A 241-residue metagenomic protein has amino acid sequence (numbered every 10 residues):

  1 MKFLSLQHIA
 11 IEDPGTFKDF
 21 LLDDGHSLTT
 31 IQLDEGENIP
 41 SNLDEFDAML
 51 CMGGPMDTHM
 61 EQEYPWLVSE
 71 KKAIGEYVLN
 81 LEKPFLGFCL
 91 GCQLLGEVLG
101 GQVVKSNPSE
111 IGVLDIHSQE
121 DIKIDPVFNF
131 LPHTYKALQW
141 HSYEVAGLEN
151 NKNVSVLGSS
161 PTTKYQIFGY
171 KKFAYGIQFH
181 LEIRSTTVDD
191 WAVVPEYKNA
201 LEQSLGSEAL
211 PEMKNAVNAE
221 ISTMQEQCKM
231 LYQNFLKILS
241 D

Functional and structural regions predicted by a protein language model:
M1-L4: Extreme N-terminal starter segment of soluble prokaryotic enzymes
L6-H8, L33, L90: Cofactor-binding loop segments of dinucleotide-utilizing enzymes, especially the Rossmann-like FAD- and NAD(P)+-binding
E12-T16: Short N-terminal binding/cap micro-motifs at the start of the first secondary-structure element
D19-F85: Flexible gly/pro-rich beta->alpha loop and the following alpha-helix that scaffold active-site loops
V78-Q102: Catalytic nucleophile loop
L99-T186: Pocket-forming structural segment of enzyme catalytic cores
I183-D241: Acyltransferase
